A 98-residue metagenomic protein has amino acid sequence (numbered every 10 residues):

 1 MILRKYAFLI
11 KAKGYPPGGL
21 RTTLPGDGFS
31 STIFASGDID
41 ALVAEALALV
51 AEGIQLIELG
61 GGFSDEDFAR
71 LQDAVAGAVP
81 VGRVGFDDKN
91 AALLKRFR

Functional and structural regions predicted by a protein language model:
M1-G18: N-terminal basic/disordered segments at the start of proteins
R4, G53-Q55, G77-V79: Short, well-ordered coil/turn segments that N-cap beta-strands
Y6-F8, T32-F34, E58-L59, V81-R83: Hydrophobic faces of well-ordered beta-strands that scaffold small-molecule active sites in alpha/beta enzyme cores
K11-K13, G62, F86-D88: Active-site beta-loop-alpha junctions enriched in small/polar residues
G26-D40: Active-site mouth loops of central-metabolism enzymes
D40-D65: Amphipathic, hydrophobic secondary-structure cores in small proteins
D65-K89: Alpha-helix-loop-beta-strand connector modules within alpha/beta enzyme cores
K89-K95: Short, charged, surface-exposed secondary-structure boundary motifs
